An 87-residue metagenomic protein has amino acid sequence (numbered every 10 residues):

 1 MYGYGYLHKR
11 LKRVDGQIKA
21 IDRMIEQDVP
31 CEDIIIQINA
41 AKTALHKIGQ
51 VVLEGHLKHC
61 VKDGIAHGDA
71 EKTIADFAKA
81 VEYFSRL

Functional and structural regions predicted by a protein language model:
M1-L87: Solvent-exposed interaction patches of small proteins and small membrane subunits
